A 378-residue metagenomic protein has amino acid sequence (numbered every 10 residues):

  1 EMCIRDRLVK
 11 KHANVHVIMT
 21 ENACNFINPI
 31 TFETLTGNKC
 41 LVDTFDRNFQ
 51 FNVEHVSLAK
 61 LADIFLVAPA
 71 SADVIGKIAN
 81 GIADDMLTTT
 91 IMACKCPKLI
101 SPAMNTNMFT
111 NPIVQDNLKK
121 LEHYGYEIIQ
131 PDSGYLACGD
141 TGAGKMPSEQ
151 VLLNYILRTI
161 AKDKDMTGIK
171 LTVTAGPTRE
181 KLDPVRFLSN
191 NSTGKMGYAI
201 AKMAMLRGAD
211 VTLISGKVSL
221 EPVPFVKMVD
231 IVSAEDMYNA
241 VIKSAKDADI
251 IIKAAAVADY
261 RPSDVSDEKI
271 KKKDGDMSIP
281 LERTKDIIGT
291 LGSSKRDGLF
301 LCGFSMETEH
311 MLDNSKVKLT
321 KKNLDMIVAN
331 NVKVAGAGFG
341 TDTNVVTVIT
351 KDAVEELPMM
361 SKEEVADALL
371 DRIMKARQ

Functional and structural regions predicted by a protein language model:
M2-I4: Short, small-residue-biased leader/transition segments that mark boundaries at the very start of proteins
N14-N22, L99-P102, A209-S215, A329-N330: Short internal beta-strands
I18-T44, S219-V226: N-terminal beta-loop-helix "entrance" segment that forms/cooperates in small-molecule cofactor or anionic ligand
I30-K77: Glycine-rich oxoanion-binding loops at beta->alpha junctions
A72-A83, M108-N111, L182-S189, Y260-K272 (+2 more regions): Glycine/threonine-rich flexible loop motifs
K95-Y135, A143-I156, S294-M326: Short, glycine-/small-residue-rich phosphate/pyrophosphate-handling segment
S133-I169, S189, K333-Q378: Glycine-rich phosphate/pyrophosphate-binding loop and the adjoining helix
K217, F225-G289, S293: A glycine- and small/hydrophobic-rich beta-loop-beta segment that serves as a flexible "lid/hinge" or phosphate-binding
